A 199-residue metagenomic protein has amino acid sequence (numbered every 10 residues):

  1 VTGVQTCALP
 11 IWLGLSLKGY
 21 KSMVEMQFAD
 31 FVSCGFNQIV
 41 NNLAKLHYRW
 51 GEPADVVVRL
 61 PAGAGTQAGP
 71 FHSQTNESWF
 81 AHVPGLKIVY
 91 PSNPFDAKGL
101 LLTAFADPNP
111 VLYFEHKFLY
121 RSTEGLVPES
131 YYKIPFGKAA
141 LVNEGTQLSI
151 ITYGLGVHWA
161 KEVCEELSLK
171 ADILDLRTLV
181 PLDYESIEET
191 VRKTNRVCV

Functional and structural regions predicted by a protein language model:
T2-L9: Short, small-residue-biased leader/transition segments that mark boundaries at the very start of proteins
A8, P94-A97, R177-D183: Short acidic loop-to-helix transition motifs that present clustered carboxylates
I11, L100-A104, S186-T190: CheY-like receiver
G14-I151, V157-W159, E165: Conserved thiamine diphosphate
I150, D175, C198: Hydrophobic, well-ordered secondary-structure elements that form the walls of internal hydrophobic environments
E165-R192: Generic long, charged, amphipathic alpha-helical segments
K193-V197: C-terminal structured "cap/appendage" subdomains that terminate the fold
